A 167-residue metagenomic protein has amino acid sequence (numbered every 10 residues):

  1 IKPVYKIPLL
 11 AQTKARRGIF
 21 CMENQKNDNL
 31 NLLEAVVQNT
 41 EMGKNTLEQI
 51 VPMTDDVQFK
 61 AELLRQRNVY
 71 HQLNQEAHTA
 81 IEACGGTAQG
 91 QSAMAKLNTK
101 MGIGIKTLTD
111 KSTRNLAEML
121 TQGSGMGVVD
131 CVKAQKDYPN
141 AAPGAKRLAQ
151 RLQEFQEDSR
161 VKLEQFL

Functional and structural regions predicted by a protein language model:
I1-M22: Short, Lys/Arg-enriched N-terminal segments with co-localized hydrophobic residues within the first ~10-30 amino acids
G18, M22-L167: Amphipathic alpha-helical hairpins
